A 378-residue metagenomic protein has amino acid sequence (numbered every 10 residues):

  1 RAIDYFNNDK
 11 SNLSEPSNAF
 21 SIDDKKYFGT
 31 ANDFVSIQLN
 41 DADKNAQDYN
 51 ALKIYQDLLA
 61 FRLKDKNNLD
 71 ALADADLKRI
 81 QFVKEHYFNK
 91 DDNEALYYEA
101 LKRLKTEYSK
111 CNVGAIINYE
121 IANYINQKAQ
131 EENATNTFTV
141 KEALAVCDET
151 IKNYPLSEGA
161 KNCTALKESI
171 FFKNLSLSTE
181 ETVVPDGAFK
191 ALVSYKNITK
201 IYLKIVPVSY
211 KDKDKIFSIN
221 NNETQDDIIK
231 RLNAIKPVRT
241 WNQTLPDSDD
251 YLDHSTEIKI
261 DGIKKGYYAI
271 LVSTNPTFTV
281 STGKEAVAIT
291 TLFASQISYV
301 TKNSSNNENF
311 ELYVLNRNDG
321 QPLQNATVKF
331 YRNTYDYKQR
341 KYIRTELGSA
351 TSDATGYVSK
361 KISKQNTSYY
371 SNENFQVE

Functional and structural regions predicted by a protein language model:
R1-E378: N-terminal, cleavable Sec-dependent signal peptides of secreted/periplasmic/extracellular proteins
